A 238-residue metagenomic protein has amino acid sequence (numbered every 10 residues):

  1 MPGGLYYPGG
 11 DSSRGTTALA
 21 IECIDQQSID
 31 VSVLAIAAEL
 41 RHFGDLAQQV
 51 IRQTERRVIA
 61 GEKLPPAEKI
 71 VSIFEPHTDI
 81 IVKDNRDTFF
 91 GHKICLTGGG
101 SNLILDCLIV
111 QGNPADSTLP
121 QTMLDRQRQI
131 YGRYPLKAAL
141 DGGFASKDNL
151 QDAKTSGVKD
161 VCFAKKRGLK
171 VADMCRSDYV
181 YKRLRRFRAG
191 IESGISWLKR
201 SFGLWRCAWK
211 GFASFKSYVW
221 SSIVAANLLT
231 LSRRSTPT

Functional and structural regions predicted by a protein language model:
M1-L136, L140-G142, L150-D152: Polybasic low-complexity intrinsically disordered regions
S32-V33, Y131-R186: An internal, acidic/charged active-site-proximal segment that coordinates divalent cations and/or engages
L40, G44-D45, T54, Y179-T238: Basic, amphipathic alpha-helical segments enriched in Lys/Arg and hydrophobic/aromatic residues
S72, G98-L105, G132-R133, G168-S177 (+1 more regions): Short acidic (Asp/Glu) and glycine-rich catalytic loops that position anionic groups and cofactors
S72-E75, H92, D106, S146 (+3 more regions): Generic structural "secondary-structure junction" signal
F90-K93, N113-D116, D125-Q127, G157-V158 (+3 more regions): Short, low-complexity, polar/charged sequence segments that are solvent-exposed and flexible
S101, I109, D125-G132, G143-F144 (+5 more regions): Hydrophobic alpha-helix feature that most strongly marks membrane-spanning transmembrane helices and their immediate
R126-Q127, K137-A139, G168-A172, E192-G194 (+2 more regions): Short C-terminal domain-edge/linker segments immediately following a structured domain
